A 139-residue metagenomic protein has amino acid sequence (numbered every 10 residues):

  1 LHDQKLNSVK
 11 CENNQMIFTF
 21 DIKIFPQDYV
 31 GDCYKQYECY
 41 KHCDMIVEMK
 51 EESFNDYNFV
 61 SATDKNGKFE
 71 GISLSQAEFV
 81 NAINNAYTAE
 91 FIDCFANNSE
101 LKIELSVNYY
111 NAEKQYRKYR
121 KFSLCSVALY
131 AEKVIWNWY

Functional and structural regions predicted by a protein language model:
L1-Y139: Surface-exposed, interaction-prone regions used to assemble/regulate multi-protein complexes
